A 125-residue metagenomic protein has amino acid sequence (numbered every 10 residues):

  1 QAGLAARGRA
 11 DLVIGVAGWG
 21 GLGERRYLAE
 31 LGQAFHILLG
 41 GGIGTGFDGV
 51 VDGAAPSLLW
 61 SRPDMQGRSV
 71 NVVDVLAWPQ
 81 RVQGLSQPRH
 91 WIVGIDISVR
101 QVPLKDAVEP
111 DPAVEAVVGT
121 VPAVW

Functional and structural regions predicted by a protein language model:
Q1-E24: Short acidic, glycine-rich surface-loop motifs adjacent to enzyme active sites
G23-W125: Active-site-adjacent helix-turn-beta-strand microarchitecture at beta-sheet edges that either contains or buttresses
